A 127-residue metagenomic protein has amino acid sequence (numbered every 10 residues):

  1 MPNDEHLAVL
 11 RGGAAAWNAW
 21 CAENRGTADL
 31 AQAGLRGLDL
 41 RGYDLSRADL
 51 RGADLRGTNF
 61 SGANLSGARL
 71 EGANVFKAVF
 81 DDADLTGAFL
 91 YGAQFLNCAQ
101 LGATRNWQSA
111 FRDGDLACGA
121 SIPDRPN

Functional and structural regions predicted by a protein language model:
E5-A8, G12-N127: Tandem repeat scaffolds
